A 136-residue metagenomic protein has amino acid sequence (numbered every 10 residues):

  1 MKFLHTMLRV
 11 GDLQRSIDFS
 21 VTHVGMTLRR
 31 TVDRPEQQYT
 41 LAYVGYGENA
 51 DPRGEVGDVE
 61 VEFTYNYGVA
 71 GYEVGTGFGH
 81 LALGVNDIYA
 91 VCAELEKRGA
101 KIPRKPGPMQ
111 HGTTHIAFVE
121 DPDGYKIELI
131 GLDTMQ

Functional and structural regions predicted by a protein language model:
M1-I17, F78-L81, I130-Q136: N-terminal beta-strand motif that seeds the catalytic metal site of vicinal oxygen chelate
K2, T40, G57-V59, G77-G79 (+1 more regions): Residues that flank catalytic or metal-binding motifs in active/ligand-binding sites
M7, T27-E36, P106-Q110, I130-Q136: Conserved catalytic-core motifs of GNAT/GCN5-like acyltransferases
M7-D58: Core segments of cupin and vicinal oxygen chelate
V10-Q14, Y65-K126: Vicinal oxygen chelate
V44-G47, F63-N66, L132: Generic beta-structure capping elements
A50, N66-A70, M135: Active-site/binding-pocket entry motifs
R53-E62, L129-Q136: Short, basic, helix/turn surface patches
